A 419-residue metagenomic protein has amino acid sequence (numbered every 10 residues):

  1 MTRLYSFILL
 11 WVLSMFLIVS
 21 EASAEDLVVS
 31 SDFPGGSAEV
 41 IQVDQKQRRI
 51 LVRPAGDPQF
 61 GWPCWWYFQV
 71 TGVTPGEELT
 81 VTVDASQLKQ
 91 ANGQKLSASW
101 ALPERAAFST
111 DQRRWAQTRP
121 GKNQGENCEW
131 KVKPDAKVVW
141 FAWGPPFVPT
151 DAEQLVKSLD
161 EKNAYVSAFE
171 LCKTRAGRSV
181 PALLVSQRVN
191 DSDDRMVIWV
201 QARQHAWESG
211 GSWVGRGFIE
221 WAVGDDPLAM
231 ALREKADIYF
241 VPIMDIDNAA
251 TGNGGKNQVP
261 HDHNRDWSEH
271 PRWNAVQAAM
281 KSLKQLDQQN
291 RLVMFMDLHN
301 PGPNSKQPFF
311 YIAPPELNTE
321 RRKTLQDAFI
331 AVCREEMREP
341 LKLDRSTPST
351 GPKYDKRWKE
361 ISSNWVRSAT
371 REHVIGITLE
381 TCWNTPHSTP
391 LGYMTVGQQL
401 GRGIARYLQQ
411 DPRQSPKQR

Functional and structural regions predicted by a protein language model:
M1-S6: Positively charged n-region of N-terminal signal peptides that target proteins for export
F7-V19: Bacterial N-terminal signal peptides
A24-D135, V139: Extreme N-terminal flexible tails
L79-T82, W140-A142, E153, S212: Short, hydrophobic/aromatic beta-strand segments
G121-A164, F169: Extended acidic/polar, glycine-enriched regions that form or flank non-catalytic beta-rich accessory modules
Y165-Q187, D191-E372, G376-T381, H387: Active-site/substrate-binding loop(s) of hydrolase catalytic cores
P386-R419: His/Asp/Glu-rich mid-to-C-terminal helical/loop segments that flank catalytic regions of hydrolases
